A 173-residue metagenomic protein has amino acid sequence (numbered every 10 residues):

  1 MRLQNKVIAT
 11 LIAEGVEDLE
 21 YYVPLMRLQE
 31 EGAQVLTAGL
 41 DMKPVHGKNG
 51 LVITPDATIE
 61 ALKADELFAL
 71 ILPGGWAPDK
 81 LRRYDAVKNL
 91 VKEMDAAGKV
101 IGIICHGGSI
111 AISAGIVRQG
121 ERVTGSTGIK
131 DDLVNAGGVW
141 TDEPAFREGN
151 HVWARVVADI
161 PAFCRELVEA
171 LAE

Functional and structural regions predicted by a protein language model:
M1-A97, I101, S109-Q119, K130-E173: Extended, subdomain-level signal for the structured scaffold at the beginning of enzyme domains
C105: Catalytic nucleophile serine of serine hydrolases, specifically the conserved "nucleophile elbow" pentapeptide
V123: Anionic-ligand binding patches
S126: Active-site-adjacent substrate-recognition loops and nearby beta-strands within hydrolase catalytic domains
